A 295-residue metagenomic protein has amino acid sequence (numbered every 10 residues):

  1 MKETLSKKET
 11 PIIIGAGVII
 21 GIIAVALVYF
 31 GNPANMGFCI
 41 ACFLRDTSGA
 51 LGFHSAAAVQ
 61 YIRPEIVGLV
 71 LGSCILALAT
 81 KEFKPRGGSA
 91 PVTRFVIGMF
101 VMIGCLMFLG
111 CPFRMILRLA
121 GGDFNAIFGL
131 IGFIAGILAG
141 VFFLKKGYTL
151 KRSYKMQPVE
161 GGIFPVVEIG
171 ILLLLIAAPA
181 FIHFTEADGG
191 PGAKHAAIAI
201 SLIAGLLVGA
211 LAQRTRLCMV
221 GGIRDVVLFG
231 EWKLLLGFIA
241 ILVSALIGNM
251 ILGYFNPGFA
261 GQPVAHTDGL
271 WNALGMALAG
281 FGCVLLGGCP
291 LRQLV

Functional and structural regions predicted by a protein language model:
M1-V295: Membrane-interfacial helix-loop segments of redox and metal-homeostasis proteins, especially TM-loop-TM junctions
